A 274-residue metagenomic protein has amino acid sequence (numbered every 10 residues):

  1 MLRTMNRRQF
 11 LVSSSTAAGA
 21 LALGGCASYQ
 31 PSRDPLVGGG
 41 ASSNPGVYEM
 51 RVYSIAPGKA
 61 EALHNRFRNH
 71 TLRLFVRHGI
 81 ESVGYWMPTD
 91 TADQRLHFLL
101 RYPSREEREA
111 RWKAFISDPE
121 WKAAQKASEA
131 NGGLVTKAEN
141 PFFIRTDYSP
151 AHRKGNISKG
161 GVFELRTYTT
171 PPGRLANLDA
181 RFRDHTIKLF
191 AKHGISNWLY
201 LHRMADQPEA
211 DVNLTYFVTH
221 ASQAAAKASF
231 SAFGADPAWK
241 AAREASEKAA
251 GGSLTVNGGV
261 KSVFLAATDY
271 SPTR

Functional and structural regions predicted by a protein language model:
M1-L21: N-terminal secretory signal peptides and thylakoid transit peptides that target proteins across membranes
L11-V12, S42-G46, Y53-A56, E61-H64 (+4 more regions): Anionic, Ser/Thr-rich low-complexity intrinsically disordered regions
V12-S15, Q30-N44, N65-G84, R101-I144 (+4 more regions): An amphipathic, aromatic/His-enriched active-site/gating alpha helix that lines ligand/cofactor pockets
L36-V52, D93-S104, H202, E209-A221: Accessory recognition modules or surfaces
S54-P57, A62, R145-A205, A210-Q223 (+1 more regions): Surface-exposed interaction/gating patches
M87-A92, N131-G133, R203-A210: A short beta-turn/loop motif at secondary-structure boundaries
A267-T273: Short, low-complexity, Pro/Ser/Thr/Gly-rich segments in the mature regions of secreted, periplasmic
